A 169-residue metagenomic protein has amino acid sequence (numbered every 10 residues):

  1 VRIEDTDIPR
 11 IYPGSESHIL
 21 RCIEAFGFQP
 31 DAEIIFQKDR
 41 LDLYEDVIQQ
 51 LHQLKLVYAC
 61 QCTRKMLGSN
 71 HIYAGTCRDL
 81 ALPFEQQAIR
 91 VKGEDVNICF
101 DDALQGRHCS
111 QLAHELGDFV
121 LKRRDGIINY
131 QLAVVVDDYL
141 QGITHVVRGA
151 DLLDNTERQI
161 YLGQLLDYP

Functional and structural regions predicted by a protein language model:
V1-I72, D151-Y168: N-terminal Rossmann-like or analogous alpha/beta NTP/dinucleotide-binding catalytic cores that position adenine
A59, R64-P169: Active-site cores that bind ATP or allylic diphosphates and position pyrophosphate for catalysis
